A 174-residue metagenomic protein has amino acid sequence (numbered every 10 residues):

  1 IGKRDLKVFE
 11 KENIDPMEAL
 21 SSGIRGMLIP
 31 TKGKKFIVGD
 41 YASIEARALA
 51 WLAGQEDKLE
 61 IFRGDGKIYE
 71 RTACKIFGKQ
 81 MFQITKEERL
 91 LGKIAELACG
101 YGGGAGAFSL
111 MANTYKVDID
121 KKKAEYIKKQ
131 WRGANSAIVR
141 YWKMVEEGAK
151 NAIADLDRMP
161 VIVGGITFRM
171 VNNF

Functional and structural regions predicted by a protein language model:
I1-F174: Conserved catalytic core of nucleotide polymerization and phosphodiester-bond processing enzymes
